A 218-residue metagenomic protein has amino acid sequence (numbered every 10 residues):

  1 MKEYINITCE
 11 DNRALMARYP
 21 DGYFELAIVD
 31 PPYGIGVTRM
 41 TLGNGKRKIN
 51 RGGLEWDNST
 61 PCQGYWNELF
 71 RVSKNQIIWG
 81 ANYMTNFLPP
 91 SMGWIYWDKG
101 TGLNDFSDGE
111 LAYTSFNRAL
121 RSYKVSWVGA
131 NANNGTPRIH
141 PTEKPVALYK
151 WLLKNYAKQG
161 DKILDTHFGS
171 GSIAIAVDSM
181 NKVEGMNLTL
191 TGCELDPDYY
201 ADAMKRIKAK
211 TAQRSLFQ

Functional and structural regions predicted by a protein language model:
M1-K154, K158-L164, I173-Q218: Class I S-adenosyl-L-methionine-dependent methyltransferase catalytic core
G169: Conserved glycine-rich SAM-binding loop
